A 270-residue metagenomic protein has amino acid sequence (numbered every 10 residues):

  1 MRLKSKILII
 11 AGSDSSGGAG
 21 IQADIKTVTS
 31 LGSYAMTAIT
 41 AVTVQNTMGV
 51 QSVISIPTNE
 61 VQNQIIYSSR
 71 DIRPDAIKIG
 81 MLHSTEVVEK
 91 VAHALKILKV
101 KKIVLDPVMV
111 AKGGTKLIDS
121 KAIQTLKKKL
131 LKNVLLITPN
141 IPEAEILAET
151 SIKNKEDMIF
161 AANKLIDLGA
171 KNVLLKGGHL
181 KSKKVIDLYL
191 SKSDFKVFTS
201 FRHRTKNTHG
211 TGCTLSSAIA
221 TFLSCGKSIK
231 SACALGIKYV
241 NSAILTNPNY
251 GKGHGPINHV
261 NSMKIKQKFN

Functional and structural regions predicted by a protein language model:
R2-I9, T29-K112: Conserved N-terminal subdomain of the carbohydrate kinase-like
K4, S55, K230-N270: Charged C-terminal helix
I10-S16, F195-H209: Short pre-catalytic strand/loop immediately N-terminal to key active-site residues, enriched for Gly-Thr
S15-A19, L82-H93, L117-S120: Glycine-rich anion/phosphate-binding loops
G17-S33: N-terminal basic/disordered segments at the start of proteins
Q22-T27, I146, T205-I229: Short, small-residue alpha-helix embedded
L31-M36, F222-G236: Phosphate-handling active-site elements
S120-F195: Conserved phosphate/ATP/ADP-binding segment of small-molecule kinases
